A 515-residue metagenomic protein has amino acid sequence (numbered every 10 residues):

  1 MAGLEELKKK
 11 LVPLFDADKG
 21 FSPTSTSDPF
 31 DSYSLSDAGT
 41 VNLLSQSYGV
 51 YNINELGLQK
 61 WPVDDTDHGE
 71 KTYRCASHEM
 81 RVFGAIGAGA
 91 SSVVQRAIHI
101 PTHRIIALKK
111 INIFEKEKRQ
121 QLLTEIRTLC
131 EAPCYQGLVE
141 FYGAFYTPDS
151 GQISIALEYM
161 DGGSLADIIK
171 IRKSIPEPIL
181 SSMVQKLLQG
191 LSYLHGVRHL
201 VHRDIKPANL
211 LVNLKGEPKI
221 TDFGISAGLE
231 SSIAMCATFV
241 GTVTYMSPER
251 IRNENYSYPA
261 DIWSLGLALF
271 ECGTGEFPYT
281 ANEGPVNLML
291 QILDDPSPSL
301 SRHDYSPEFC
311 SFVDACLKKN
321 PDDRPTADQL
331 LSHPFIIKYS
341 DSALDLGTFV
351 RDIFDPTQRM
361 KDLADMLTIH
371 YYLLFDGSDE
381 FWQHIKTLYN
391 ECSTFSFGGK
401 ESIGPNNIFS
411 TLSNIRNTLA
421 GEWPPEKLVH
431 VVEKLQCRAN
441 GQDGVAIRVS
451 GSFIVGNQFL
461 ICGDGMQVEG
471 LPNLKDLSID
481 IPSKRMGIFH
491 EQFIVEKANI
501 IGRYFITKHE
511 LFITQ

Functional and structural regions predicted by a protein language model:
M1-T72: Intrinsically disordered, low-complexity regulatory segments that flank or precede the catalytic domain of eukaryotic
F83-G89, V94: Protein kinase glycine-rich loop
I105, K110-P133: Conserved N-lobe beta3->alphaC-helix segment of eukaryotic protein kinase catalytic domains
E140-S150: Short beta-strand micro-motifs within the conserved protein kinase catalytic domain, predominantly in the N-lobe
S150-S164: Conserved short submotifs of the Hanks-type protein kinase catalytic core that shape the nucleotide-binding pocket
M183-V184: Activation segment signature within eukaryotic-like protein kinase domains
